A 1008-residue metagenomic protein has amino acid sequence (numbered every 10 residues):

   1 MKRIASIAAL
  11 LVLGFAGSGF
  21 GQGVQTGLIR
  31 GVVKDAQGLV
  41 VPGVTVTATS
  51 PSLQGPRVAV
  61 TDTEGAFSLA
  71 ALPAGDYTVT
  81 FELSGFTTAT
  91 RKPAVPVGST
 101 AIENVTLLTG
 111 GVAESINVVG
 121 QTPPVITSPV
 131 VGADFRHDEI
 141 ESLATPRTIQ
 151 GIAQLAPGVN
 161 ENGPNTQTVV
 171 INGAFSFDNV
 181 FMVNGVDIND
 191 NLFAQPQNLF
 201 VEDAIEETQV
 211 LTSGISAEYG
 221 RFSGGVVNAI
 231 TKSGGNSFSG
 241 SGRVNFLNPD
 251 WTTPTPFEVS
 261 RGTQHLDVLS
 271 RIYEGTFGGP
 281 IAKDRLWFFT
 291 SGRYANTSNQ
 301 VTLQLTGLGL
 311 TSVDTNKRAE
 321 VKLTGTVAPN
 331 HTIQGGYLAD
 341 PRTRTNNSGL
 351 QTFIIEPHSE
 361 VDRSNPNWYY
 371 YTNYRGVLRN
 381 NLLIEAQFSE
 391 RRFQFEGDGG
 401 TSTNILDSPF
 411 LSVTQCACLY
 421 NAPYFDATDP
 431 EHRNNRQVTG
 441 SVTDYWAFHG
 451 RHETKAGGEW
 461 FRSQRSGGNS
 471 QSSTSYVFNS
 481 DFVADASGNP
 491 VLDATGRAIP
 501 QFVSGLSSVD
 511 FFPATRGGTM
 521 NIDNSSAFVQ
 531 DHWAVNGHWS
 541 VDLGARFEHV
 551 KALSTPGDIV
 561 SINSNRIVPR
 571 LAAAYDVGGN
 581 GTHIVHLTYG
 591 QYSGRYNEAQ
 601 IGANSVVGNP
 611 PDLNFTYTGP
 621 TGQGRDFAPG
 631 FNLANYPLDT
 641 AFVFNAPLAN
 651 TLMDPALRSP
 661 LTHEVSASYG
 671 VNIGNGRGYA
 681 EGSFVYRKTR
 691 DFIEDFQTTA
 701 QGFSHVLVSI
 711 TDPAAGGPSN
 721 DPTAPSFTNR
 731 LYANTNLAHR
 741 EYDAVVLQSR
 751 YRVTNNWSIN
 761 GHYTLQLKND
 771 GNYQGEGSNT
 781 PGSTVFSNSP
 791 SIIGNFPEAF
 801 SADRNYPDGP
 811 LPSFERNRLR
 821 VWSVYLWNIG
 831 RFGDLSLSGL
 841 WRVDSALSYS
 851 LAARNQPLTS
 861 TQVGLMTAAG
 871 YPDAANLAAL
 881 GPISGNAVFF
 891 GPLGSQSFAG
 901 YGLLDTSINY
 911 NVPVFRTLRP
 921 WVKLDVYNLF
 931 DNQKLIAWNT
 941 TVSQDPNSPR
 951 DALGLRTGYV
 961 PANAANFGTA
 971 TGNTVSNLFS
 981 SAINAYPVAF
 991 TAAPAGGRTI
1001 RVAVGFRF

Functional and structural regions predicted by a protein language model:
R3-V131, R136, S142, D187 (+2 more regions): Periplasm-facing N-terminal accessory domains of Gram-negative outer-membrane beta-barrel systems
D62, F86-T87, R91-N104, L108 (+9 more regions): Periplasmic N-terminal accessory/gating domains of Gram-negative outer-membrane beta-barrel systems
G120, G242-N248, T290-Y294, G335-A339 (+8 more regions): Transmembrane beta-barrel strands of outer-membrane/channel proteins
S239, H265-T343, D362-E385, S389 (+1 more regions): Transmembrane beta-barrel wall of Gram-negative outer-membrane proteins
T315, A328-F528, T698, H705 (+3 more regions): Replace "related TpsB outer-membrane translocases also match" with "some related outer-membrane beta-barrels such as
N536, S540, V550, E681-Y849: Gram-negative outer-membrane beta-barrel transporters
T555, S561-V568, A572-T735, E798-A799 (+6 more regions): Solvent-exposed loop/turn elements at secondary-structure boundaries
L811, G830-R916, W921, Y927 (+2 more regions): Extracytoplasmic gating/loop element in the C-terminal half of outer-membrane beta-barrel translocons and assembly
